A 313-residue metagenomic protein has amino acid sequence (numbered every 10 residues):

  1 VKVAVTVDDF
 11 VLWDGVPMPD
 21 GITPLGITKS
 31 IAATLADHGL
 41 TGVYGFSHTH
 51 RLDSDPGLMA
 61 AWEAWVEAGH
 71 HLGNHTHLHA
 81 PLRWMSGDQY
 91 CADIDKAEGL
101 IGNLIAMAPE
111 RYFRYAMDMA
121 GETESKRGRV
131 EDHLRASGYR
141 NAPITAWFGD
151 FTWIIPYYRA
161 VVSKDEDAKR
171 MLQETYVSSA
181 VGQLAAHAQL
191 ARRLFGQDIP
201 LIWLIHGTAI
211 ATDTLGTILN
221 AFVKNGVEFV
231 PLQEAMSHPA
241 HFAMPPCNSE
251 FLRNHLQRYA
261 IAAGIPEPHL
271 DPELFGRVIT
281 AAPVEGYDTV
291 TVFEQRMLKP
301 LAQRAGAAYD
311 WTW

Functional and structural regions predicted by a protein language model:
V1-M119, W203, A221, A235: Active-site beta->alpha N-cap acidic-glycine motif
P17-M18, R51-S54, V66, A80-L104 (+3 more regions): Alpha-helical scaffold elements lining the catalytic groove of polysaccharide deacetylases
A36-G39, A142-P143, L194-Q197, I205-W313: C-terminal domain-boundary segment and adjacent tail
L58-A61, D88-Y90, P156-A160, A243-S249: Short low-complexity, flexible loop/linker segments enriched in glycine and/or proline with clustered acidic
A61, R129-V130, T217-I218: A short acidic, amphipathic alpha-helical/loop segment
H71-N74, L100-I105, D165-L184, R253-L274 (+1 more regions): Short, basic, helix/turn surface patches
G73-H75, Y139-I144: Non-cysteine beta-strand/loop elements that form the S-adenosyl-L-methionine
